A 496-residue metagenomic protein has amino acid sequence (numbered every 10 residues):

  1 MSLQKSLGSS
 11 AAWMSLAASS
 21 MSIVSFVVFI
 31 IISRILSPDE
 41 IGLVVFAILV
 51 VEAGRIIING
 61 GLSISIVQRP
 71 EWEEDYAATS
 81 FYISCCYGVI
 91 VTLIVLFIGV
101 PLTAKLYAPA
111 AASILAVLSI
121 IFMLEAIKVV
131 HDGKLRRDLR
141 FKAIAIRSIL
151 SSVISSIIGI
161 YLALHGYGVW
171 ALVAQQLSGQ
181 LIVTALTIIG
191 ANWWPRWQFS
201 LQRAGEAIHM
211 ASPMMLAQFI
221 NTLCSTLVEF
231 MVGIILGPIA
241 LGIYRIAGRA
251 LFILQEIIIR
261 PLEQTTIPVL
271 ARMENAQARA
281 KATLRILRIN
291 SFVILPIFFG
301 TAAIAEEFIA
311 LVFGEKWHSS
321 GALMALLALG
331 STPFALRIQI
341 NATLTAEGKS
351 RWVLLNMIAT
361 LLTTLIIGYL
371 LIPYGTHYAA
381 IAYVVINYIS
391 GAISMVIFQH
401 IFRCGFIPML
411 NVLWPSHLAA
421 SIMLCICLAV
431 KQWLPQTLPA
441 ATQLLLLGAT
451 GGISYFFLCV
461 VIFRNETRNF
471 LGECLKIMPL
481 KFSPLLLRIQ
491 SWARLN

Functional and structural regions predicted by a protein language model:
M1-L3, K142, A185-T226, T265-K281 (+3 more regions): Interhelical loop/hinge segments that connect adjacent transmembrane helices in multipass membrane
M1-S25, I64-T79, A111, K142-I146 (+4 more regions): N-terminal membrane topogenesis motif
L3-G60, Y87-P101, A116, I121 (+3 more regions): Signature of the first transmembrane helix
Q4, G8, S65-E74, M123-S148 (+7 more regions): Membrane-interface junctions at transmembrane-helix termini in multi-pass inner-membrane proteins
S10-S25, S151, L172-G179, V183 (+7 more regions): Transmembrane helical elements of multi-pass membrane transporters/channels
S19-S22, F26, Y82-Y107, A112-V117 (+7 more regions): Alpha-helical transmembrane segments of multi-pass membrane transport and lipid-handling proteins
Q68-I83, I243-I358: Specific pore-lining/lateral-gate transmembrane helices of multi-pass inner-membrane transport and insertion machines
C404-F406, L428-N496: Membrane-proximal transmembrane or re-entrant/amphipathic helices at the cytosolic face
